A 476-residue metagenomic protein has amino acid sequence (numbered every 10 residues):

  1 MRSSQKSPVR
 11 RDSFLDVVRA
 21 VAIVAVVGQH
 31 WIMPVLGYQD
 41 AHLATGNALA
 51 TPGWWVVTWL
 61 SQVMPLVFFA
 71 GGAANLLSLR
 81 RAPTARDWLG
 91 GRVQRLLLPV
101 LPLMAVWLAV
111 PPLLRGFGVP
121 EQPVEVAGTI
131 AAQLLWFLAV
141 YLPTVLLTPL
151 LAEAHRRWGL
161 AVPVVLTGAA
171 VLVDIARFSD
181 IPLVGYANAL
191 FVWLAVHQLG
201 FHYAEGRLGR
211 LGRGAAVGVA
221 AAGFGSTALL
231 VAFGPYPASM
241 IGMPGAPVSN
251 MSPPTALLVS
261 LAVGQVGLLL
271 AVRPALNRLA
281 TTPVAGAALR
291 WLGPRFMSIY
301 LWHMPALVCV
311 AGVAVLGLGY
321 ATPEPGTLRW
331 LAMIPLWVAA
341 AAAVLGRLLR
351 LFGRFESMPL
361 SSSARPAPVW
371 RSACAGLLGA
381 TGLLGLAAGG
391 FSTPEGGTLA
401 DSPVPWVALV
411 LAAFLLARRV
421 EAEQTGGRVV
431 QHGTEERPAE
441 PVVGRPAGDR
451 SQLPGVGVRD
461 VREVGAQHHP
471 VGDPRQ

Functional and structural regions predicted by a protein language model:
M1-R2, D449: Intrinsically disordered, low-complexity segments
R2-R428: Alpha-helical transmembrane segments and their immediate juxtamembrane cytosolic regions
V26, I299, G427-R428, G448 (+2 more regions): A composition/secondary-structure signal for short, hydrophobic, low-basic-content segments with alpha-helix propensity
H303, R445-P446: N-terminal leader/targeting segments
Q424-T425, R437-P438, S451-R459, A466: Compositionally biased, low-complexity intrinsically disordered regions
V429-V430, V442-V443, V456-V464, V471: Hydrophobic alpha-helical signal/anchor motif
Q431-A439, G448-D449, G455, D473: Residues flanking N-terminal targeting/processing segments that define the start of mature chains
